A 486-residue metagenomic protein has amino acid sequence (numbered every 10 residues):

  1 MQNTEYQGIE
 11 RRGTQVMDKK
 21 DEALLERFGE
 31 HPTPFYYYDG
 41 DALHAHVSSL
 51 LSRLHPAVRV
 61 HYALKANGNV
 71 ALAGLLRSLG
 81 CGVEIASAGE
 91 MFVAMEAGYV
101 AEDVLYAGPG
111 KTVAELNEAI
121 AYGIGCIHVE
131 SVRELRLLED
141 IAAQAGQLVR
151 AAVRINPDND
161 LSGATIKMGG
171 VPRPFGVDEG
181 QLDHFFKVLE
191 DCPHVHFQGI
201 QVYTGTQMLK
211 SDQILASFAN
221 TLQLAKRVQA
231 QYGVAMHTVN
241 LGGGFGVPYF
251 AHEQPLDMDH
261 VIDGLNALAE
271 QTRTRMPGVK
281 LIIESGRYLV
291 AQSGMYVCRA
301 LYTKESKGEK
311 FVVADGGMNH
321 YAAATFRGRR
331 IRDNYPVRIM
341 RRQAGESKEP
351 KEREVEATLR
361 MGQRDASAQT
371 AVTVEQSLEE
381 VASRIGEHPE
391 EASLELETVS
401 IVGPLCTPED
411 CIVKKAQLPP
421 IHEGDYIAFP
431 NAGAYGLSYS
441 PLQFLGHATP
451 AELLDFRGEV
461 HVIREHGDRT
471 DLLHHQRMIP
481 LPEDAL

Functional and structural regions predicted by a protein language model:
M1-V149, K187, C192, H196 (+5 more regions): A charged N-terminal "starter" segment
Q2, P157-K307, Q376, H447: Active-site loop/helix belt of alpha/beta enzymes
L43, K65, S87, A119 (+7 more regions): Conserved, mostly hydrophobic/aromatic
H61-Y62, V83, G108, I127-E130 (+5 more regions): Glycine- and other small-residue-rich loops at beta-strand/loop junctions that grip anionic moieties
G68-A71, F92-V93, T112, D160-L161 (+7 more regions): Flexible loop/turn segments at secondary-structure boundaries
A73, E96, L116-A121, L138-I141 (+6 more regions): Short acidic, glycine/serine/threonine-rich loops at helix termini
G82-E84, L105, C126-H128, A152-R154 (+8 more regions): Structured core elements
G278-L486: Charged (often Lys/Glu-rich) extended helix/loop segments that serve as interaction or gating elements
